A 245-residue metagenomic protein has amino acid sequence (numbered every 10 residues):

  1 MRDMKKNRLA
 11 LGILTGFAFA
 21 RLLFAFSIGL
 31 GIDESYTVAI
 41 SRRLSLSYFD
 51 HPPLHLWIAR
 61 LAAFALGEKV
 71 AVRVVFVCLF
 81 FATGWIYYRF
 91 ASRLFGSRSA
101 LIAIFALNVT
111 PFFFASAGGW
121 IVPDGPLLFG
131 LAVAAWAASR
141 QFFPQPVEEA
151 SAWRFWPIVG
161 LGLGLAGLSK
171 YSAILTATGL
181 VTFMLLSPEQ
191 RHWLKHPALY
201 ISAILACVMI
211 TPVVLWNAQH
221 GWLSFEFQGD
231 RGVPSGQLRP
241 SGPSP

Functional and structural regions predicted by a protein language model:
L11, V74-F95, V109, V133-A137: Transmembrane-helix motifs of polytopic, lipid-linked glycan transferases
L14, A103-F112, L163, G167 (+1 more regions): Short helix- or helix-capping micro-motifs that position conserved polar/aromatic residues at function-defining sites
F24-T37, L46-I58, L66-A71, G221: Extracytoplasmic catalytic/substrate-binding loops of multi-pass membrane glycan-assembly enzymes
R43, I104, A150-K170, A206-C207: Membrane-interface alpha helices of multi-pass inner-membrane proteins
P53-W57, A65-W85, W120-I121: Loop-to-helix entry region of an early transmembrane alpha helix in multi-pass inner-membrane enzymes
S92-F95, A134-F155: Membrane-interface transmembrane helices that cradle and orient dolichyl/undecaprenyl
F112, G118-P126: Short acidic/glycine- and proline-prone juxtamembrane loop motifs at membrane-interface regions of multi-pass membrane
L165, I174-P245: Transmembrane-lumen/periplasm boundary regions of multi-pass, lipid-linked membrane glycan transferases
